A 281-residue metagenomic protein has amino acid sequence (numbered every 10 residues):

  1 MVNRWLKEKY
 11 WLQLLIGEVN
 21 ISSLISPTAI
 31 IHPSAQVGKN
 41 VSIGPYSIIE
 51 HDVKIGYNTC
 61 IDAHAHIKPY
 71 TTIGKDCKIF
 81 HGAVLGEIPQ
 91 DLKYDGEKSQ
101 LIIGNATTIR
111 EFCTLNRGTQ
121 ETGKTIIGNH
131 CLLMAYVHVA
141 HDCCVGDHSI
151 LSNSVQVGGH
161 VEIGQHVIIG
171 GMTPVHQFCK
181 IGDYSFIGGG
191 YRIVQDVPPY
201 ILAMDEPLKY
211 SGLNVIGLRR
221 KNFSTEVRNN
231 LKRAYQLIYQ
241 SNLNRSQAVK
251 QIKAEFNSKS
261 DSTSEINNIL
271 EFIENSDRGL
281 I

Functional and structural regions predicted by a protein language model:
M1-T28, P33-S34, K39-N40, D76 (+6 more regions): Terminal amphipathic alpha-helical/low-complexity segments used for targeting or macromolecular assembly
L24-K209: Structural signal for interior beta-strand "rungs" in well-ordered beta-sheet cores of soluble enzyme domains
